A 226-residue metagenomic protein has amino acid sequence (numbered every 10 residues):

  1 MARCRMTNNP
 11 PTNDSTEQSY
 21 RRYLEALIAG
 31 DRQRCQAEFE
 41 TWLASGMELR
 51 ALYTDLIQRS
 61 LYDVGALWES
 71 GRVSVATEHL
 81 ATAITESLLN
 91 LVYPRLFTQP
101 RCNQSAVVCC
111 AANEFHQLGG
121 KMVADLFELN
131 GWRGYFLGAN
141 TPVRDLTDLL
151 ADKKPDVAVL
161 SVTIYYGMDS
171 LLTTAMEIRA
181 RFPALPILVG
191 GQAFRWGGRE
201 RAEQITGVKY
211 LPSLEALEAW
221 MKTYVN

Functional and structural regions predicted by a protein language model:
M1-P100: Long amphipathic alpha-helical segments
Q104-A106, A158: Conserved hydrophobic helix-helix packing surfaces used for dimerization/oligomerization
K121-Y135: Short helix-loop-beta junction
E128, T141-E200: Cofactor-cradling patches in redox/metallo enzymes
R133-V143: A short glycine-rich beta-strand->turn/loop micro-motif centered on a GG-aromatic cluster
A193-N226: Peripheral docking tails and interdomain loops at the edges of cofactor- or intermediate-handling domains
